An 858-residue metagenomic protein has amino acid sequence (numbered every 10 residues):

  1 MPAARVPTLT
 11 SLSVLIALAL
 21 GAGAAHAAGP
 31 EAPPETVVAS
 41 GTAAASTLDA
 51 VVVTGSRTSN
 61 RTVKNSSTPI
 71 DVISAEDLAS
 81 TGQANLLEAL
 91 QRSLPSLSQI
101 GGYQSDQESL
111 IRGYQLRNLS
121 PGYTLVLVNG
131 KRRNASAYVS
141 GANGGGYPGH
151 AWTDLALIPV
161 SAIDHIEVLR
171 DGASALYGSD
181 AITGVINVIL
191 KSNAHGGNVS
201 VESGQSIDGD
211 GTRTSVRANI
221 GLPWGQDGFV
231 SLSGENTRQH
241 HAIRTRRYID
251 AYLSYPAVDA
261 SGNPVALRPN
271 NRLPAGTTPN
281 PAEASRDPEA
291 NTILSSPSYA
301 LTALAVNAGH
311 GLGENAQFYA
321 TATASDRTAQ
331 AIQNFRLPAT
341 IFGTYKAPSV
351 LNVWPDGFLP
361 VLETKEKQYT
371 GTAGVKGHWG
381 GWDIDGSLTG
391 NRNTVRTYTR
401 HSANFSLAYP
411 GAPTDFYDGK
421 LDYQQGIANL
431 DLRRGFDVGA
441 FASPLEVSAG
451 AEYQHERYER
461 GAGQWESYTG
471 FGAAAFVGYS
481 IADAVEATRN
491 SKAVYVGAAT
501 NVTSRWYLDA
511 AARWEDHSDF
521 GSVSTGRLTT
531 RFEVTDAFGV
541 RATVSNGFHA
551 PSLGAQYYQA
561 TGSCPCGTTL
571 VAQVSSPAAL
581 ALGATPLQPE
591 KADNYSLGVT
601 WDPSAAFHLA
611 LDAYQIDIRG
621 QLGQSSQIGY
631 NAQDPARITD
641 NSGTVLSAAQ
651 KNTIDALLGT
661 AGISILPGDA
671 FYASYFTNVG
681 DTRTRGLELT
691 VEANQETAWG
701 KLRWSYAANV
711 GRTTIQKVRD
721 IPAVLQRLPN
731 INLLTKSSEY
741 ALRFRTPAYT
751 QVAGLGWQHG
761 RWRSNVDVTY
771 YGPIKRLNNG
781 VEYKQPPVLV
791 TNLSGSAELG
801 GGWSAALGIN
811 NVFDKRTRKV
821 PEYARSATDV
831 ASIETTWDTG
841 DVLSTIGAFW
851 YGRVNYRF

Functional and structural regions predicted by a protein language model:
E31, Y614-N778, R857: Gram-negative outer-membrane beta-barrel transporters
T47-T81, E108, A137-P148, G197: N-terminal periplasmic "start-of-domain" segments of outer-membrane beta-barrel proteins
S59-N60, Q91-A137: Extracytoplasmic beta-strand/coil segments of soluble accessory domains associated with Gram-negative outer-membrane
L86-A89, S93, Y114-Q115, L127 (+4 more regions): N-terminal periplasmic accessory domains that precede and gate Gram-negative outer-membrane beta-barrel machines
K131-R170: Short acidic/polar hinge/loop motifs at secondary-structure boundaries that mediate gating or recognition
S136-A137, I618-R619, R712-I715, T769-R776 (+1 more regions): C-terminal beta-signal and adjacent terminal beta-strands/loops of Gram-negative outer-membrane beta-barrel proteins
V350-N352, F358-G371, G390, S402-Y507 (+2 more regions): Outer-membrane beta-barrel transmembrane domain signature of Gram-negative proteins, especially the mid-to-C-terminal
A482-S491, A537, G547-I618, P667 (+3 more regions): Outer-membrane beta-barrel signature, preferentially recognizing the C-terminal barrel domain of Gram-negative
